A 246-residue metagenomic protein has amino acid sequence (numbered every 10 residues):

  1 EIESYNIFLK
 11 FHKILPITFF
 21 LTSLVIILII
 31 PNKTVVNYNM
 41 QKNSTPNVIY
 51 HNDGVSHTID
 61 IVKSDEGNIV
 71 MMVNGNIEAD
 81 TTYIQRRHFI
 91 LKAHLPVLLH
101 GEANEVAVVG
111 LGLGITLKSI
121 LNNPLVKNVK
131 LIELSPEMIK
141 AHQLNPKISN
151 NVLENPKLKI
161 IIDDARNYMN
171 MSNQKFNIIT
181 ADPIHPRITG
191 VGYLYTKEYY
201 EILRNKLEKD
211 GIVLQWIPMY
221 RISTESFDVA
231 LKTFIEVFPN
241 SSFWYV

Functional and structural regions predicted by a protein language model:
E1, L21-I26, K63, V73-G75 (+6 more regions): Active-site proximal loops enriched in glycine and acidic residues that flank catalytic Cys/His/Asp and coordinate
I2-A79, R86-R87: Basic, ligand-binding patches in group-transfer machinery, especially extracytoplasmic/periplasmic segments
P46, T81-L231: The AdoMet/dcAdoMet-binding core of the Class I SAM-like
Y50-N52, D60-K63, L99, I120-L121 (+2 more regions): A general structural signal for short secondary-structure junctions and capping/turn motifs
D60, V70, I212, S242-F243: Ordered hydrophobic segments in well-structured contexts
E66, V97, P239: Residue-level marker of positions within ordered structural domains that often coincide with functionally constrained
I235-V246: Conserved S-adenosyl-L-methionine
